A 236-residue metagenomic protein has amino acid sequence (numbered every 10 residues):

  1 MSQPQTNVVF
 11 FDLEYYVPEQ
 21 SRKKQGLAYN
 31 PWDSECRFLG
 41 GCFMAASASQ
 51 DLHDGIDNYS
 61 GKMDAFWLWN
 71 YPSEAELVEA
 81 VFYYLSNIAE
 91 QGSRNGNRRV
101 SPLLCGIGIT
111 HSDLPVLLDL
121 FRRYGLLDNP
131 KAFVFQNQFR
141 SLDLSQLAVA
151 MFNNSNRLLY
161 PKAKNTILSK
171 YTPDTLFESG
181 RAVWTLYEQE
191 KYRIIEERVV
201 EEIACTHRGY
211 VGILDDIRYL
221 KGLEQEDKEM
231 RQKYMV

Functional and structural regions predicted by a protein language model:
S2-D119: Conserved non-catalytic scaffold segment of RNase H-like nuclease domains
L27-D33, R123-L126, P161, D227-K228: Short, low-complexity, polar/charged sequence segments that are solvent-exposed and flexible
L39, G61-K62, G96-L220: Metal-dependent phosphoesterase core characteristic of DEDDh/y 3'-5' exonuclease domains
L39-S47, F135-F139, K228-M230: Short C-terminal domain-edge/linker segments immediately following a structured domain
M44-D51, R140-S145, K233-M235: Low-complexity, flexible helical/coil segments
V211, D215-V236: C-terminal accessory extensions appended to soluble enzyme cores
